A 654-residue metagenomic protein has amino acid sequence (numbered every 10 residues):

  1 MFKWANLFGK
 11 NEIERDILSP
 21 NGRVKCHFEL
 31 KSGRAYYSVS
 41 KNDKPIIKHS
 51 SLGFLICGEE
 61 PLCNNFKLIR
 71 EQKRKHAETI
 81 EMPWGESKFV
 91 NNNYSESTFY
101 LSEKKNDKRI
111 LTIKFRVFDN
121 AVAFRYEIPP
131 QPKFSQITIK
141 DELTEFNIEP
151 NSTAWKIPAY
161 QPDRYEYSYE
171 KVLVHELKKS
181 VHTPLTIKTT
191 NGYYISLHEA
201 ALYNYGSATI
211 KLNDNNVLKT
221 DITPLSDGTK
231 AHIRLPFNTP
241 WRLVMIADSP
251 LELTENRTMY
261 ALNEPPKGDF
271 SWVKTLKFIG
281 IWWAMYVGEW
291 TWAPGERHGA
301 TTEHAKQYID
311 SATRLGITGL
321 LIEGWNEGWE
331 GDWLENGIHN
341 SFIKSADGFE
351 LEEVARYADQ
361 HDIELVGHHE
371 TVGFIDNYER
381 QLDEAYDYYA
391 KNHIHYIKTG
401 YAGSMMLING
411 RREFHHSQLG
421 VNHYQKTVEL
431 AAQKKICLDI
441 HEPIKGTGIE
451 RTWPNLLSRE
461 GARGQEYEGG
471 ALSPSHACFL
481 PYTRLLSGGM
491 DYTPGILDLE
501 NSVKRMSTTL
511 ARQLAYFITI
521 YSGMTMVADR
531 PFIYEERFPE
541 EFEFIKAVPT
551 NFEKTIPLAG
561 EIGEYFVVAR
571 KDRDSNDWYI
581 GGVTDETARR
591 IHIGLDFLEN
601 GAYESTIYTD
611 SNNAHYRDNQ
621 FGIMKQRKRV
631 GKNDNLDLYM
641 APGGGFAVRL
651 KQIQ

Functional and structural regions predicted by a protein language model:
M1-K10: N-terminal export signals
E14-G268: N-terminal accessory beta-strand-rich subdomains and adjacent acidic, glycine-rich linkers that precede catalytic cores
K88, I157-Y165, Y169-E170, I607-N633: Solvent-exposed beta-strand/loop surfaces of large extracellular or lumenal domains
F99, D529-Y579, N613-N619: Glycan-recognition and catalytic regions of carbohydrate-active enzymes
R234-L315, G319: An acidic-aromatic substrate-binding cleft motif
G324-L499, K504-R505: Aromatic- and carboxylate-enriched substrate-binding clefts and catalytic-loop regions of carbohydrate-active enzymes
I562-Y603, F646-A647: Carbohydrate-binding surface patches
R627-Q654: C-terminal beta-strand-rich structural cap/linker in extracellular carbohydrate-active enzymes
